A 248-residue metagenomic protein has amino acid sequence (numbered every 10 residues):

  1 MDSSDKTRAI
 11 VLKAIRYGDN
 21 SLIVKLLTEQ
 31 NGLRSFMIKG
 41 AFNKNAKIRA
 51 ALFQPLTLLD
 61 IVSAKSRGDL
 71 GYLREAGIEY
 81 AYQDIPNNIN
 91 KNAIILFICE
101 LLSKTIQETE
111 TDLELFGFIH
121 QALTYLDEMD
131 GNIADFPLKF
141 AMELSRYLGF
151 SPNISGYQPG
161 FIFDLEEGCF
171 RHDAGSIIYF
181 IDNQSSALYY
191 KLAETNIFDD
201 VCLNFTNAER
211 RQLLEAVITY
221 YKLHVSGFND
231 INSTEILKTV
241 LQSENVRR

Functional and structural regions predicted by a protein language model:
M1-L22, L27-R248: Non-catalytic alpha-helical scaffolds and adjoining flexible linkers that form interface surfaces for assembly
